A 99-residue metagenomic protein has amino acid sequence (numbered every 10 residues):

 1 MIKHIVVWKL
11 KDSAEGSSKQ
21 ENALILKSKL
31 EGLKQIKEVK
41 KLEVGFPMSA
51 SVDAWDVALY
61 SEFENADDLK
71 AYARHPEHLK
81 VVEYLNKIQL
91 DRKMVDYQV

Functional and structural regions predicted by a protein language model:
M1-W55, E64-K70, Q98-V99: Short S/T/G/P-rich N-terminal loop/turn motif that feeds into the first structured element of a domain
A66-I88: C-terminal structural segments of small proteins and small subunits
D91: Short arginine-rich
